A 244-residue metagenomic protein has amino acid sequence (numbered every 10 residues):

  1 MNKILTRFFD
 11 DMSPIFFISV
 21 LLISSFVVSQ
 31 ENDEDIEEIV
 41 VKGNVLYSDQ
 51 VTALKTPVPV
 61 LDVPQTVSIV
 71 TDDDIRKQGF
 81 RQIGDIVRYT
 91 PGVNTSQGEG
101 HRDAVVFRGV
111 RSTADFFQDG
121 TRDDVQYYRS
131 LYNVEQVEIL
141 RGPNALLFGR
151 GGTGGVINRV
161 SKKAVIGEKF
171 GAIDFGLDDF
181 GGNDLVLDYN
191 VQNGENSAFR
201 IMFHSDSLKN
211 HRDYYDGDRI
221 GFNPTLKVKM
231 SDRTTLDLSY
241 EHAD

Functional and structural regions predicted by a protein language model:
M1-N32: Cleavable N-terminal targeting peptides that direct proteins into the secretory/outer-membrane pathway or into
N2-S13, D213, V228, D237-S239: Intrinsically disordered, low-complexity Ser/Thr/Pro-rich tracts
I23, D35, Y89, N193-E195 (+1 more regions): Short, structurally constrained coil/turn elements that cap an alpha-helix or connect an alpha-helix to the following
I36-E168: Acidic, small-polar-rich N-terminal luminal/periplasmic segments of exported/outer-membrane proteins
L46, S112, D123, D178-F180 (+2 more regions): Structural signature of outer-membrane beta-barrel domains
N133-E135, L146-F222, M230-T234: Outer-membrane beta-barrel translocator/receptor signature
R233-D244: Flexible loop and strand-edge segments within Gram-negative outer membrane beta-barrel domains
